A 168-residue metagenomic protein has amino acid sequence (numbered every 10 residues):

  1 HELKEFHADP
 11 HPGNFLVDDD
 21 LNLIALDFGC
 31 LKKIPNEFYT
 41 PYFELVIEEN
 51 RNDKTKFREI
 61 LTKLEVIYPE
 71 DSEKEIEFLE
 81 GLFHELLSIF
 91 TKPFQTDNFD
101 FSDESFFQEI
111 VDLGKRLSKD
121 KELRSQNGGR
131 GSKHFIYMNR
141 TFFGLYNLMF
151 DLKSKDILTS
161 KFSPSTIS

Functional and structural regions predicted by a protein language model:
H1: Helix-to-catalytic-loop junction in kinase catalytic cores
K4, D9-H11: Conserved catalytic-loop position in the HRD/HxD motif
G13-V17: Hydrophobic residue at the +6 position relative to the catalytic HRD Asp in the kinase catalytic loop
D18-S168: Helix-rich C-lobe and terminal helical cap/extension of kinase-like folds
